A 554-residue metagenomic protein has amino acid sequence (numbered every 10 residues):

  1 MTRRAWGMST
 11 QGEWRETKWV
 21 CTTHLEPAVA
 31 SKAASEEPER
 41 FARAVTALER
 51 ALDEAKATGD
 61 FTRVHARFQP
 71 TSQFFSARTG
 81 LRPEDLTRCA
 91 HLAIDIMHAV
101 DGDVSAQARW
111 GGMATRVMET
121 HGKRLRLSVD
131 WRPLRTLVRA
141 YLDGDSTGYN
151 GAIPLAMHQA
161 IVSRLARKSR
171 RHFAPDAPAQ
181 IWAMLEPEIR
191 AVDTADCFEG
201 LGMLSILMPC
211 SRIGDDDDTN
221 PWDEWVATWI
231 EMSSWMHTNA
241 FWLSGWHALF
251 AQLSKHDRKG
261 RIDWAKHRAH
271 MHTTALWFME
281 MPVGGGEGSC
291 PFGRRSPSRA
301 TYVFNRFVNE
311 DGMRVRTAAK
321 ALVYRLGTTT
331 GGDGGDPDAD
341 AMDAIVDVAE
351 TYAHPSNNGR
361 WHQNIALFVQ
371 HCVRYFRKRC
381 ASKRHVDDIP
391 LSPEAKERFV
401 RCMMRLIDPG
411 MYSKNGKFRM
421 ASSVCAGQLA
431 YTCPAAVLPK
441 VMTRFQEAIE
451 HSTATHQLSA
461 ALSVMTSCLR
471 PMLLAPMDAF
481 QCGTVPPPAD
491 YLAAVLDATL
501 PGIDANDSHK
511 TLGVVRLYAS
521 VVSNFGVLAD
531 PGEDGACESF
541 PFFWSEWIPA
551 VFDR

Functional and structural regions predicted by a protein language model:
M1-V20, K510: PEST-like, low-complexity acidic/proline-rich intrinsically disordered segments, predominantly at protein N-termini
V20-C21, V29-A66, P70, F74-L92 (+10 more regions): Alpha-solenoid helical repeat scaffolds
T71, A93, G148-P154, L185 (+4 more regions): UDENN/dDENN subdomains and adjacent acidic, S/T/P-rich linkers in DENN-containing trafficking regulators
G200, L204-S244, A248-S254, R258-F307: Non-catalytic protein-protein interaction scaffold segments in large eukaryotic complex-forming proteins
A494-A498: Short linear interaction motifs
Y518: Nucleic-acid-interacting cores, centered on viral/eukaryotic replication and modification enzymes
